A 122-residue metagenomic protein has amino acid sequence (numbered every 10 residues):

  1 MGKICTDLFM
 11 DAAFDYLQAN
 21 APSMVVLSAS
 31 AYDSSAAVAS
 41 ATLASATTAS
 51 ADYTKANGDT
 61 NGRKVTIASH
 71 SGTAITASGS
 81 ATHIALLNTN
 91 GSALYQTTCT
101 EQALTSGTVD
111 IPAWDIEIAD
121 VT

Functional and structural regions predicted by a protein language model:
M1-T82, N88-T122: Small cysteine-rich, disulfide-bonded extracellular modules of the LU/uPAR three-finger superfamily and closely related
